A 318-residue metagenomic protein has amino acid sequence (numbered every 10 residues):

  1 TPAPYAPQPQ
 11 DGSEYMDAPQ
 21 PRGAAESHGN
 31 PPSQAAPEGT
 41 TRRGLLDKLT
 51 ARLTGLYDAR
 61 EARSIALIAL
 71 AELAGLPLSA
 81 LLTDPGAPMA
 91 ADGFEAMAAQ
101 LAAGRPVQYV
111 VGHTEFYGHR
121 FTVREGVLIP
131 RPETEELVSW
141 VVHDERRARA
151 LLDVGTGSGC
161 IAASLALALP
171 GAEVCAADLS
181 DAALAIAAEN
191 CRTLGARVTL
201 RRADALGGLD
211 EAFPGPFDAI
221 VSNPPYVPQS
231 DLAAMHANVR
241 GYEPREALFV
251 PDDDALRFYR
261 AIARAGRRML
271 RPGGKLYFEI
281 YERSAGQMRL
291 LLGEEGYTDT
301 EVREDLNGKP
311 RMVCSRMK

Functional and structural regions predicted by a protein language model:
A3-Q10, E14-M16, Q20-R22, E26-H28 (+2 more regions): Intrinsically disordered, low-complexity repeat/linker tracts enriched for polar/charged residues
H28-N30, Q34-V111: N-terminal auxiliary segments of SAM/dcSAM-dependent transferases
L46, A66, F94, G104-V107 (+8 more regions): A general structural signal for well-ordered alpha-helical segments in protein cores
P77-L78, P85, A103-V107, G112 (+6 more regions): Glycine-rich, flexible loop/turn motifs
A96-E189, R202, G207, C314: SAM-dependent Rossmann-like transferase core, predominantly class I methyltransferases with a strong bias toward
A168, A172-E173, A177-M317: S-adenosylmethionine
